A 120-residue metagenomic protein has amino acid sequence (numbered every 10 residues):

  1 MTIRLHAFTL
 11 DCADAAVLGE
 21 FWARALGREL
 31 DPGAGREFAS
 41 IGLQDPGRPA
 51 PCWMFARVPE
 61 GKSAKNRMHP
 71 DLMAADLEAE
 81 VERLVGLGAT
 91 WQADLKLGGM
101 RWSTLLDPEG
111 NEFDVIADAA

Functional and structural regions predicted by a protein language model:
T2, T9-C52, E80-E82, G86 (+1 more regions): Core segments of cupin and vicinal oxygen chelate
L5-A7, K65-H69: Short, solvent-exposed beta-strand edge segments and adjacent coil->beta transition regions
A15, P70-E109: Vicinal oxygen chelate
G33, A119-A120: A short acidic/small-residue loop/turn micro-motif
E37-A39, N66-M68, R101-S103: Short beta-strand micro-motifs in enzyme catalytic cores
I41-P46, L105-P108, D118: Active-site beta-strand termini and strand-to-loop segments that position acidic
